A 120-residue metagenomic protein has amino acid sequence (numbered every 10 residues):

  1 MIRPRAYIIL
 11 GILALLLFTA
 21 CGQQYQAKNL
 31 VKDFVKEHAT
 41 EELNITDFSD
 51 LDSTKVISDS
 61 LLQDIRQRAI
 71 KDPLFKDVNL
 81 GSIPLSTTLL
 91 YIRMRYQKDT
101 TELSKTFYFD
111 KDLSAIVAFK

Functional and structural regions predicted by a protein language model:
M1-C21: Sec-dependent bacterial lipoprotein signal peptides
C21-K120: Cystatin/cathelin-like cysteine-protease inhibitor module
